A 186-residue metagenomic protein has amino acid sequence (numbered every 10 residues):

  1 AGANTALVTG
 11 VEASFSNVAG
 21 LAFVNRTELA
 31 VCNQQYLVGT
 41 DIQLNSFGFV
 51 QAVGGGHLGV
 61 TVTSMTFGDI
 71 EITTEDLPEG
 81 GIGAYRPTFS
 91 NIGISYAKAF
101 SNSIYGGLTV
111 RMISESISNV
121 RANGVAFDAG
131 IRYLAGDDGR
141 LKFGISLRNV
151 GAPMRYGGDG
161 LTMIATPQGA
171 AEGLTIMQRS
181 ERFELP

Functional and structural regions predicted by a protein language model:
A1-N25: Outer-membrane beta-barrel biogenesis signature
N4-T5, R26, Q34-P186: Outer-membrane beta-barrel porins/channels
